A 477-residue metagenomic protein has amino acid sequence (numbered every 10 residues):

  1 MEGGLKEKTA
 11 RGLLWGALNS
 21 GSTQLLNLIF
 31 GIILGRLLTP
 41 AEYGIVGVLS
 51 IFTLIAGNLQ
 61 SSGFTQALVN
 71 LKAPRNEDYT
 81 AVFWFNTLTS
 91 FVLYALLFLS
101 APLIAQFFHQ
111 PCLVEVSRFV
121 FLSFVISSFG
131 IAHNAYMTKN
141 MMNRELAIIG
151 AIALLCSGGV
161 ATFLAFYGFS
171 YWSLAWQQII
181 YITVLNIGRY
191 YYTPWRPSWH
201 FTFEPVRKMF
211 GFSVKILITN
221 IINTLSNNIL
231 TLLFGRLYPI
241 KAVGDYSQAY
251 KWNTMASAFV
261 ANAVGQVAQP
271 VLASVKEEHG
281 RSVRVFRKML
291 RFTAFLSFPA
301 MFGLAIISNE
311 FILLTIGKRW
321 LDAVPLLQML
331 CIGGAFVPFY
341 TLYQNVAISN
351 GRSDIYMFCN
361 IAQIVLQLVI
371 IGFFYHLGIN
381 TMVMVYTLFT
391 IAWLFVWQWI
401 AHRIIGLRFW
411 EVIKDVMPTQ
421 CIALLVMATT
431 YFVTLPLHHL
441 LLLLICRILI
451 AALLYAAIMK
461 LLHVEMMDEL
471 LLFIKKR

Functional and structural regions predicted by a protein language model:
M1-L28, Q66-V69, A73-W84, L113 (+4 more regions): N-terminal membrane topogenesis motif
M1-L5, T9, R144, I187-N228 (+4 more regions): Interhelical loop/hinge segments that connect adjacent transmembrane helices in multipass membrane
E2, W399-H402, L407-F409, T429-R477: Membrane-proximal transmembrane or re-entrant/amphipathic helices at the cytosolic face
L5-F64, T89-A101, S123, A153-T162 (+4 more regions): Signature of the first transmembrane helix
K6, A10, A67-N76, I126-I149 (+5 more regions): Membrane-interface junctions at transmembrane-helix termini in multi-pass inner-membrane proteins
G12-N27, L174-Q177, Y181, L185 (+7 more regions): Transmembrane helical elements of multi-pass membrane transporters/channels
N58-N76, T138-K139, A249, N253-S297 (+1 more regions): Helix-loop junctions and terminal segments of transmembrane helices in multi-pass membrane transport/translocation
V114-F121, I149-P194, K208-F212, T219 (+7 more regions): Hydrophobic alpha-helical transmembrane segments
